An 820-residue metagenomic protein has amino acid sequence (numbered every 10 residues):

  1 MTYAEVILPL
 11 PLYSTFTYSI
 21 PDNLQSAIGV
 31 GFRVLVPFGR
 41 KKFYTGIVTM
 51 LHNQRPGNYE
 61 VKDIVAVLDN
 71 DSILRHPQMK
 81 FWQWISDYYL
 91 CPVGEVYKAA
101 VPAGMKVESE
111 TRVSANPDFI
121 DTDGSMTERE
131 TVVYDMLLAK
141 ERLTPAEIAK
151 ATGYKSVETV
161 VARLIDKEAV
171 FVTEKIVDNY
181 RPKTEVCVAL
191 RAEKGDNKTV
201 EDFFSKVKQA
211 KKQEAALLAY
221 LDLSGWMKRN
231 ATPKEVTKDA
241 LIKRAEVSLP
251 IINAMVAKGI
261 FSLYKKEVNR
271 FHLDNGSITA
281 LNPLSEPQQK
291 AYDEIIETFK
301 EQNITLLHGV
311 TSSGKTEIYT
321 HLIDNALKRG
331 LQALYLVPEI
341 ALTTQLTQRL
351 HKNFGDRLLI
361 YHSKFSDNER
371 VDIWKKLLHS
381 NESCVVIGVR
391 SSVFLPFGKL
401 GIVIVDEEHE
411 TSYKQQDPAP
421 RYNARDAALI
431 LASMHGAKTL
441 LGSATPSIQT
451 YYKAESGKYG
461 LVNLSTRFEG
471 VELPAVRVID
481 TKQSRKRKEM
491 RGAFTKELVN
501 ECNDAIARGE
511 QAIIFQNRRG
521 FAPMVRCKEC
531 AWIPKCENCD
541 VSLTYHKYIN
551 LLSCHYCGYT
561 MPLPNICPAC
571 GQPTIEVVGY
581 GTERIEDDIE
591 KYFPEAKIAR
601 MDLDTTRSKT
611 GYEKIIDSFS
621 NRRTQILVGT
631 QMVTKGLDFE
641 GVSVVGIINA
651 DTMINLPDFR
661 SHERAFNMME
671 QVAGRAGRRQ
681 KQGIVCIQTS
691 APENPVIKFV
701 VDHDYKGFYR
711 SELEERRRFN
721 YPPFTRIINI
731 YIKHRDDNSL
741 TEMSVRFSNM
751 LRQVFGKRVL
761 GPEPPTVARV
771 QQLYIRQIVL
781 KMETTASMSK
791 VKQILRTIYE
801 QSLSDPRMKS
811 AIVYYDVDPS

Functional and structural regions predicted by a protein language model:
M1-G388, S392-S443, E455-V471, V754 (+3 more regions): Accessory, non-ATPase domains that flank or precede helicase/AAA+ motor cores in DNA-metabolism machines
L12, R519, Q772: A short catalytic or substrate-binding loop motif that flags glycine-/basic-rich loops and adjacent residues that bind
S14, T237, R726-I728, Y774-R776: Short amphipathic alpha-helical segments
T279-D293, E301-T741, N749, T766 (+2 more regions): Inter-lobe coupling/hinge segments of SF2-like helicase ATPases
F593-A596, L751-V759, S804-K809: Short secondary-structure junctions
N749, Q753-Y774, V813: A carboxyl-terminal module marker
